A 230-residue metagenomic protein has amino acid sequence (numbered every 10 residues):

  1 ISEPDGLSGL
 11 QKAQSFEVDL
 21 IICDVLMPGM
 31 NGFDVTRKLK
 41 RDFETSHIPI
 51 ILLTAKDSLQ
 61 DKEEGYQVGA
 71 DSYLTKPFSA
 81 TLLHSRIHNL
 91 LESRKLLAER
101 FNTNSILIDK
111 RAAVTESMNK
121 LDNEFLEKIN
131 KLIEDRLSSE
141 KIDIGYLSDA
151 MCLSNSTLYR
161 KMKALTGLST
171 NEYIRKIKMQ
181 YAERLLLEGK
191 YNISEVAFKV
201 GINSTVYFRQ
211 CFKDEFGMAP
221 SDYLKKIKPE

Functional and structural regions predicted by a protein language model:
I1-P4, K12: Short hydrophobic/Thr-rich beta-strand motif most characteristic of the beta2 strand and flanking loop of CheY-like
F16-I22: Active-site beta3 strand of CheY-like receiver
M27: Receiver (REC) domain active-site loop signature in two-component systems and cognate sites in sensor histidine kinases
F78-I87, L91, E99: C-terminal output helix
A164-N203, K226-E230: Terminal helix-turn-helix DNA-binding modules in bacterial transcription factors
